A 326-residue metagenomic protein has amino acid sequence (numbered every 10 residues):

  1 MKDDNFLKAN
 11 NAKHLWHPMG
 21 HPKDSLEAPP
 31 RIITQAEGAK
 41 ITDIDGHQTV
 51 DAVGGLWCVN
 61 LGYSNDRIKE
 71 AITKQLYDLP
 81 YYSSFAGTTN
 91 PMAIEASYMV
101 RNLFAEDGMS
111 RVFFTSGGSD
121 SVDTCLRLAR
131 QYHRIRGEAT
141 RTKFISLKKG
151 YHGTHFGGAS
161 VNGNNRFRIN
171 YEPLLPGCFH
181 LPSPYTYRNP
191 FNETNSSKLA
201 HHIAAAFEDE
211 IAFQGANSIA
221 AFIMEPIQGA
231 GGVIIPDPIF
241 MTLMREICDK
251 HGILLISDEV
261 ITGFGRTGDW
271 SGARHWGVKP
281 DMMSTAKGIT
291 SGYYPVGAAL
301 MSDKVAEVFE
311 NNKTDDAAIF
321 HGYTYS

Functional and structural regions predicted by a protein language model:
M1-S326: Conserved N-terminal phosphate-binding loop of PLP-dependent enzymes in the Aspartate aminotransferase
